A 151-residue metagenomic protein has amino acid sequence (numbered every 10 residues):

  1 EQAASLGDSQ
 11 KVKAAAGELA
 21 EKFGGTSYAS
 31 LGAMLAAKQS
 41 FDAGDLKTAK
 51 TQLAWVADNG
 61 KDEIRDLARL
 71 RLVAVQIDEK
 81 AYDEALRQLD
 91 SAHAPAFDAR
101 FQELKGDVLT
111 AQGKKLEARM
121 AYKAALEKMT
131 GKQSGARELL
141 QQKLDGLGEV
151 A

Functional and structural regions predicted by a protein language model:
A4-N59: Extracytoplasmic/periplasmic/luminal assembly and interaction segments in envelope/secretory/respiratory proteins
K38-A151: Soluble extracytoplasmic domains of inner/organellar membrane proteins
